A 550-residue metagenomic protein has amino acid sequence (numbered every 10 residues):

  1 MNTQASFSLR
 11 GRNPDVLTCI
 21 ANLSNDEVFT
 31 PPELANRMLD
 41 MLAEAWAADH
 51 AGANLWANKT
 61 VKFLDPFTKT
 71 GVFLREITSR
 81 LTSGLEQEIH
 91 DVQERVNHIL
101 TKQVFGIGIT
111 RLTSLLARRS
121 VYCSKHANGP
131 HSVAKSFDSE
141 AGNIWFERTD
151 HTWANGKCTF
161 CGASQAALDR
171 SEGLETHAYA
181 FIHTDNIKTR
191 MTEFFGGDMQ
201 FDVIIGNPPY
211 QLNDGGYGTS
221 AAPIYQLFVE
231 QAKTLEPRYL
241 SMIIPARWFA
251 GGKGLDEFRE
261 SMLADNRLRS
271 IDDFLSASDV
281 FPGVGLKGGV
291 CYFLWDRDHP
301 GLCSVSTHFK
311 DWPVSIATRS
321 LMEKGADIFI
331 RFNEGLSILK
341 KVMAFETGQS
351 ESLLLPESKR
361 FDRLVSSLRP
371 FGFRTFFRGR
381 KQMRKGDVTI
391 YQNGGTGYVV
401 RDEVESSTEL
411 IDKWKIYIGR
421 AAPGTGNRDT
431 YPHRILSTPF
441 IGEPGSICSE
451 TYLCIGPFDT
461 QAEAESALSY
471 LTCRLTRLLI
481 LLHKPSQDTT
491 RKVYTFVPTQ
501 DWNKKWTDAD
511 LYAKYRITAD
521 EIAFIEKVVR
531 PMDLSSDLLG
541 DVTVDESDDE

Functional and structural regions predicted by a protein language model:
N2-I271, S276-V280, G289, F293-L302 (+1 more regions): SAM-dependent methyltransferase catalytic region
N25, E33, F195, A277-S449 (+1 more regions): C-terminal substrate-recognition regions of SAM-dependent nucleic acid methyltransferases
M38, A117, A467, I525-E526: A structural signal for short hydrophobic/aromatic patches embedded in well-ordered alpha helices
H98-T101, S446-E450: Short glycine-enriched loop/turn motifs at secondary-structure junctions
C123-S124, C473-R474, P531-S535: A short structural micro-motif
I243-I244, C454-G456: Conserved beta-strand segments of the P-loop GTPase G domain that flank and frequently precede/overlap
K504-E550: Amphipathic alpha-helical coiled-coil/heptad-repeat segments
